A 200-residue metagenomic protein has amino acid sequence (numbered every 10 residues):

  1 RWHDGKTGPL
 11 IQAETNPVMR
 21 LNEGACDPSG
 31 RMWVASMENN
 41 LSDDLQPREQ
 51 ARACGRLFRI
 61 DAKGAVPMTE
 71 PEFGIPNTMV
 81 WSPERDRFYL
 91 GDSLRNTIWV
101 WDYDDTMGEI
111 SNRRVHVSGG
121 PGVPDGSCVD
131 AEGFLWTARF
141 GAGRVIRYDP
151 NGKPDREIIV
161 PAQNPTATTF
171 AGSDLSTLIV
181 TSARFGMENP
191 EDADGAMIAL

Functional and structural regions predicted by a protein language model:
R1-H3, R59-I60: Surface-exposed loop/turn elements that mediate protein-protein interactions on large endomembrane-trafficking
G8-E14, G64-P71, N112-S118, K153-I158: A short beta-strand motif characteristic of beta-propeller blades
T15-M32, E38, A51-R56, M68-R87 (+3 more regions): Beta-rich, blade/repeat-based domains predominating in secreted/periplasmic proteins but also intracellular
V34-R52, S182-D194: Short, conserved, GDST-rich strand-edge loop motifs in beta-rich repeat architectures
M37-N39, S93, Y103, F140 (+2 more regions): Short loop/turn segments immediately following the C-termini of beta-strands
R48-E49, G55-F58, T97-W99, R144-I146 (+1 more regions): A short loop-to-beta-strand structural motif that recurs across blades of beta-propeller domains
W101-G108: Short loop/turn segments immediately following beta-strands, especially the blade-tip and inter-blade linker loops
T169-L200: Blade-level signature of beta-propeller repeat domains, shared across WD40, Kelch, NHL, RCC1 and BNR/Asp-box propellers
